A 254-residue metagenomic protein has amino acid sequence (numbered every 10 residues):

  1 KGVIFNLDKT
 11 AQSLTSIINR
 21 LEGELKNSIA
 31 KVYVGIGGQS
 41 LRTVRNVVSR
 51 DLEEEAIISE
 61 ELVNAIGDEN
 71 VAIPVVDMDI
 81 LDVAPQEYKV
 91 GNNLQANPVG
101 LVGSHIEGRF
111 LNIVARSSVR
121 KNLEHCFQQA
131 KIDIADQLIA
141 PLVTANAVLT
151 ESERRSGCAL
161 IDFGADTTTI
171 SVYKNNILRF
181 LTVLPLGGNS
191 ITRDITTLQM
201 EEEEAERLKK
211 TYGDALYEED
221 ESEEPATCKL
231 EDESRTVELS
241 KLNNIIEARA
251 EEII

Functional and structural regions predicted by a protein language model:
K1-A159, I177-R179, G188, E201-E203 (+1 more regions): Nucleotide/phosphate-binding catalytic cleft detector across ATP-hydrolyzing and phosphate-transferring enzymes
S156-T197: Glycine-rich phosphate-binding loop of actin/hexokinase-like ATP-binding domains
I254: C-terminal catalytic subdomain
